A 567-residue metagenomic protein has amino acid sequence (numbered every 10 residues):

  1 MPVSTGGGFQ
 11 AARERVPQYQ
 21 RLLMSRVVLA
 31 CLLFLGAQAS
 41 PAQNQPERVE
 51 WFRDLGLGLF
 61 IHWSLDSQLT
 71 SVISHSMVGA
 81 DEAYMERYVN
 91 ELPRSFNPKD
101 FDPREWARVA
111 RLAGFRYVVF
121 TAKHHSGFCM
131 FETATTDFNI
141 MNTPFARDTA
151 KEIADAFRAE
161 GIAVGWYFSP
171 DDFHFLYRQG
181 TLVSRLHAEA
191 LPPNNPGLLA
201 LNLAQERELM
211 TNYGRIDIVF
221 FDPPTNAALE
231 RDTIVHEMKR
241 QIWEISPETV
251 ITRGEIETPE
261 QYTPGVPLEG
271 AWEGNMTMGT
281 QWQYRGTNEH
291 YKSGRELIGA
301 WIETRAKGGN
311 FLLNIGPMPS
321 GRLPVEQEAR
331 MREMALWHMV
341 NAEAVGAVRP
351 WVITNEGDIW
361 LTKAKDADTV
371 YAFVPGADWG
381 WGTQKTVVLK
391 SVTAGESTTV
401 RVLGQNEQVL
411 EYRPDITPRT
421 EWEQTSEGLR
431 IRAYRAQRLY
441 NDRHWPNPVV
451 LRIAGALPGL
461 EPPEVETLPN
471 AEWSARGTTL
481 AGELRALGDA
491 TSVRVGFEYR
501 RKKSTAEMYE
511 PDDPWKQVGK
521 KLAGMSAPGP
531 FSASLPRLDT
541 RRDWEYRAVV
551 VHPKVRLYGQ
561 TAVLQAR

Functional and structural regions predicted by a protein language model:
A12-V28: Bacterial N-terminal signal peptides that target proteins for export
R26-G36: Bacterial N-terminal signal peptides
Q38-A42: Sec/Tat signal peptide C-region and signal peptidase I cleavage site
Q43-P462: Mature catalytic domains of secreted/periplasmic carbohydrate-active enzymes
G459-R567: Short, surface-exposed linear motifs at loops/turns and structural transition points
